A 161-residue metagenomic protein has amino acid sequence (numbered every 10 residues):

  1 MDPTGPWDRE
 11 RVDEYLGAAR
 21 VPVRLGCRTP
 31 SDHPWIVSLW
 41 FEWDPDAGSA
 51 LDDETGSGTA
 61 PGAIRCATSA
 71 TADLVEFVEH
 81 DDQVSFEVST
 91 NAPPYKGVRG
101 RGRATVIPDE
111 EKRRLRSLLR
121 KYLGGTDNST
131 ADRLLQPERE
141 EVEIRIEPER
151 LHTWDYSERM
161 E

Functional and structural regions predicted by a protein language model:
M1-A19: Extreme N-terminal tail/first-helix region
D2-W7, Y95-E161: Charged, gly/pro-rich active-site loop segments
D8-V12, L74, R114: Hydrophobic alpha-helical segments typical of transmembrane helices and their membrane-interface/capping positions
A18-V21, H80-D81, I146: A short, compositionally biased
R20-A70, V84-V88, G97-G100: Short beta-strand segments
D44, S69, S89, T105-I107 (+1 more regions): Solvent-exposed residues in well-ordered beta-strands and their adjoining turns, especially edge/terminal strands
V75-E79: Surface-exposed connector loops and short turns at secondary-structure junctions
A92: Short His-centered aromatic/hydrophobic patch
